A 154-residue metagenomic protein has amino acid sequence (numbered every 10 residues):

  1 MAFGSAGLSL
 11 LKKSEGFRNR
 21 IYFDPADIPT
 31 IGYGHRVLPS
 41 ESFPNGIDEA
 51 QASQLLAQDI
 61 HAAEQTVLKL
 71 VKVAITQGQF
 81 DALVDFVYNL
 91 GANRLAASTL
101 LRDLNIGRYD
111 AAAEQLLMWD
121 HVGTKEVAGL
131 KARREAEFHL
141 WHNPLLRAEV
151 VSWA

Functional and structural regions predicted by a protein language model:
M1-I28, H35-E41, I47-Q65, L70 (+2 more regions): Long, amphipathic alpha-helical surface segments
L11, Q79-V87, Q115-L117: Short alpha-helical scaffolding segments that buttress acidic/His motifs in well-ordered protein cores
Q58, D85-L90: Short, residue-level hotspots on alpha-helical faces of the histone-fold and other alpha-helical interaction modules
